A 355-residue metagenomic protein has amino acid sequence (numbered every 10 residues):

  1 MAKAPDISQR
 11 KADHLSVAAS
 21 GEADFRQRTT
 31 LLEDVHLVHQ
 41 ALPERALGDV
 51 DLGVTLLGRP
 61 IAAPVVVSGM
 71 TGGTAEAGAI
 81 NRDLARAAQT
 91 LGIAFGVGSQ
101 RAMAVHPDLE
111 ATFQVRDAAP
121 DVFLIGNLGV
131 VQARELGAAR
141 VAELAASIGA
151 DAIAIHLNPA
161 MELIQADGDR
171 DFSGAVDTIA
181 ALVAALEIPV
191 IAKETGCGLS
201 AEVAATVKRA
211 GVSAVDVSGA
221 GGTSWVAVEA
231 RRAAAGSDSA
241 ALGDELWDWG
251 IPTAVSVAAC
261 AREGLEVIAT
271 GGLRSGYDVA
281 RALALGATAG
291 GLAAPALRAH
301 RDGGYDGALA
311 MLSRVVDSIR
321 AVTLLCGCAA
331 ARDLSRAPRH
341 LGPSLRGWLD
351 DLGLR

Functional and structural regions predicted by a protein language model:
M1-L57, I61, H340-R355: An N-cap/entry alpha-helix motif that binds or orients negatively charged groups
T55-R59, D83-T90, T112-D121, A142-G149 (+1 more regions): Acidic (Asp/Glu)-rich catalytic clusters
L56-H106: Active-site cofactor/substrate anionic-group-binding motifs, chiefly glycine- and Lys/Arg-rich phosphate-binding loops
V65-S68, I93-S99, L124-L128, D151 (+5 more regions): Hydrophobic faces of well-ordered beta-strands that scaffold small-molecule active sites in alpha/beta enzyme cores
M70-G72, Q100-A102, N127-A133, H156-A160 (+4 more regions): Active-site beta-loop-alpha junctions enriched in small/polar residues
T90-G129: A gly/proline- and charged-residue-enriched helix-loop-helix capping module
G137-V203: Metal-dependent enolase-superfamily TIM-barrel catalytic cores that perform enediolate-based chemistry
S173-G303: Glycine-rich phosphate/ribose-binding loops and adjacent secondary-structure elements that form binding surfaces
